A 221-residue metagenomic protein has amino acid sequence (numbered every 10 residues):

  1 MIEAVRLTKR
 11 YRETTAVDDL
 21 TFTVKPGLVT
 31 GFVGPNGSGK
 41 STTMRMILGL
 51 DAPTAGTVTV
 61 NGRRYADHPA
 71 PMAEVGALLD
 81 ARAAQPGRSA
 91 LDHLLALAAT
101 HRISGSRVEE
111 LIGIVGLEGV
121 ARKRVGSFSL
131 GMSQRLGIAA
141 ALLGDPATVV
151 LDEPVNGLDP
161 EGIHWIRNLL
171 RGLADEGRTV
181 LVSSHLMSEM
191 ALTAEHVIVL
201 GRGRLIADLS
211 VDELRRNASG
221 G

Functional and structural regions predicted by a protein language model:
L48: Helix-to-loop junction immediately C-terminal to a conserved catalytic motif
A52, G56-P71: Conserved ABC transporter NBD signature motif
P86-T100: Q-loop/switch helix immediately C-terminal to the Walker
L95, A99, G105-V120: Conserved ABC ATPase "signature" region
V149-E153: Catalytic Walker B motif of ABC-type/P-loop ATPase nucleotide-binding domains
I166-G221: ABC transporter nucleotide-binding domain
